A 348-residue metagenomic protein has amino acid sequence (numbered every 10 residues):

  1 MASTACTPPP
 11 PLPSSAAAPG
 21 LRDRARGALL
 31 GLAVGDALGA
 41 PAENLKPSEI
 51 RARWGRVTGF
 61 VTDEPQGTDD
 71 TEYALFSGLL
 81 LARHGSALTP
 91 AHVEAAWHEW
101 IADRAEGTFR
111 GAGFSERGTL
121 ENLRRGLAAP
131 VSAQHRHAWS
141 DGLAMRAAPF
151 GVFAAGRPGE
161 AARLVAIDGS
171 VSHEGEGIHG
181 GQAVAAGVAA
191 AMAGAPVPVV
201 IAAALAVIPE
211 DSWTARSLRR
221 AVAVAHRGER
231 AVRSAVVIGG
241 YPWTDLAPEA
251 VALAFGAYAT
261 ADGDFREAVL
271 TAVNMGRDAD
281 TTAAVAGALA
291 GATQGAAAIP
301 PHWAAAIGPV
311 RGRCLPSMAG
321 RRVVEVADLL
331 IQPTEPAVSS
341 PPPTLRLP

Functional and structural regions predicted by a protein language model:
M1-P348: Structured, active/binding-site neighborhoods that engage oxygen-rich ligands
